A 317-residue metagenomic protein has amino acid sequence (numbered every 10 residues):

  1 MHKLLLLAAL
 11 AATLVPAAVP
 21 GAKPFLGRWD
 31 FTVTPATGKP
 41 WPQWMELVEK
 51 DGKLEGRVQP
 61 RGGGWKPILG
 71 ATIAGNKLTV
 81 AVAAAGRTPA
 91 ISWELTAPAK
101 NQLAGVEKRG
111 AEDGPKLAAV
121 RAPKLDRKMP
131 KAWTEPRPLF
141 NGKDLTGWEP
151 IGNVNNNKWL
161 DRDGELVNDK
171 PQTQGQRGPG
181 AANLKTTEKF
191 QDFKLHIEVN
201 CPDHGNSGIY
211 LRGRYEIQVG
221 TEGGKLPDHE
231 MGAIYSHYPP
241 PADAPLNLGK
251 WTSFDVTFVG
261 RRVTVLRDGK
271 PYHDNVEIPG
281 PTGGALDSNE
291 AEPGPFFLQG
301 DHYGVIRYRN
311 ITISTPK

Functional and structural regions predicted by a protein language model:
L4-T13: Sec-dependent N-terminal signal peptides
A12-P16, A83: Residue-level signal for alpha-helical transmembrane segments in multi-pass membrane proteins
P16-A22: Boundary at the C-terminal end of the N-terminal hydrophobic targeting segment
K23-K317: Carbohydrate-interacting regions of secretory-pathway proteins
